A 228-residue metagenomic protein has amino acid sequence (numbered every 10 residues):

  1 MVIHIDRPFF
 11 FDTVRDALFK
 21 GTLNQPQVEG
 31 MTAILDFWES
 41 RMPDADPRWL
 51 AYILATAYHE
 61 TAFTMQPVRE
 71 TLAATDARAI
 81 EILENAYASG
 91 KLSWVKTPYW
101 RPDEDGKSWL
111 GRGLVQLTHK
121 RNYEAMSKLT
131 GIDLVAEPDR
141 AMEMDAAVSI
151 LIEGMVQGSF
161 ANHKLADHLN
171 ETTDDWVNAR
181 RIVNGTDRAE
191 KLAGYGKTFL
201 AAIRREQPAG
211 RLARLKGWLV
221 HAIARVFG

Functional and structural regions predicted by a protein language model:
M1-D36, S40, E84-Y87, A189-G228: Extracellular cell-wall/glycan-interacting regions and their flexible linkers
V2-A33, I53-M155: Peptidoglycan-targeting cell-wall enzymes and recognition modules
H4-P8, D46-A55, T173-R180: Alpha-helical scaffolds flanking conserved acidic
E39-A45, D139-M142, D167-D174: Short, mixed-charge amphipathic alpha-helical segments
R41, H59-E70, F160-N162, T186-A193: Secretory-pathway/luminal and periplasmic proteins that interact with or process carbohydrate-rich
R41-D44, S159-D167, Q207-P208: Surface-exposed helix-capping loop/turn segments at secondary-structure junctions
A57-E60, A166-R188: Acidic helix/loop microenvironments that form the catalytic cleft of cell-wall polysaccharide enzymes
V148-E171: GST-like fold's C-terminal all-alpha helical module
